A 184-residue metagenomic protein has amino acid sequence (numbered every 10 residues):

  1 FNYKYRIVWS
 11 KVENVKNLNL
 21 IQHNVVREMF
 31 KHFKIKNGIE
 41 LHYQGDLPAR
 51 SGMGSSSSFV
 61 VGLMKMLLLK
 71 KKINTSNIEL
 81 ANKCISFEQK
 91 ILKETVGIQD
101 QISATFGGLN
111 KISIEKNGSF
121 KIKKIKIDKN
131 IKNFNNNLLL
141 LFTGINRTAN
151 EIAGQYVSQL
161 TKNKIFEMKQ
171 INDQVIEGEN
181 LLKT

Functional and structural regions predicted by a protein language model:
F1-I35, Q44, L67-T95, Q101-T184: C-terminal nucleotide
L18-L20, G52-S55: Short, solvent-exposed loop/turn segments at secondary-structure boundaries
G38-E40: Residues at or immediately flanking beta-strands
H42-Y43, S56: Helix-to-disorder regulatory junctions
G45-S51: Short pre-catalytic strand/loop immediately N-terminal to key active-site residues, enriched for Gly-Thr
M53-I73: DPxDG-like acidic metal-binding loop motif
